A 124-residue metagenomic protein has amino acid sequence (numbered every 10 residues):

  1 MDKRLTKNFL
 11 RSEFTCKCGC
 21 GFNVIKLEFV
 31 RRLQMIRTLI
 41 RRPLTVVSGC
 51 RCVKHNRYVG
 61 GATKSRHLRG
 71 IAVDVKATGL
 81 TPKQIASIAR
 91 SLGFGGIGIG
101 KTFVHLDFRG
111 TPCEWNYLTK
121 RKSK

Functional and structural regions predicted by a protein language model:
M1-L39, T45, G110, R121-K124: Extracytoplasmic cell-surface/polysaccharide-interacting catalytic and binding patches
I25, F29-R32, H55, T81 (+1 more regions): Amphipathic alpha-helical interface surfaces
I36, C52, V75: Cysteine-centered nucleophilic/redox motifs
L39-I40, L92: A structural signal for short coil/turn segments at secondary-structure junctions
I40, S48-C50, A77-G79: Generic secondary-structure microfeatures
R42-G49, G96-G100: Surface-exposed patches in mature extracellular/periplasmic domains of secreted proteins
L44-S65: Active-site nucleotide-donor binding segment shared across nucleotidyl transfer reactions
K64, L68-R69, V73-K124: Catalytic cores and adjacent binding grooves of peptidoglycan-active enzymes
